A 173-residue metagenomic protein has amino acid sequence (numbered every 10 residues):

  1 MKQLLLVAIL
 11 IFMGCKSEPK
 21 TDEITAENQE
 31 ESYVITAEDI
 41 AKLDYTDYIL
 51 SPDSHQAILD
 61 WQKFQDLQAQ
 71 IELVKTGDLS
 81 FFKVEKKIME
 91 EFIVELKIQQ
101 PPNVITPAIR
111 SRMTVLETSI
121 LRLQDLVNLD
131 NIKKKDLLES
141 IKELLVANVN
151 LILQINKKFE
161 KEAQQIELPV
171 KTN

Functional and structural regions predicted by a protein language model:
M1-V7: Sec-dependent signal peptide recognition, specifically the positively charged N-region followed immediately by
I11-G14: C-terminal motif of bacterial Sec signal peptides marking the signal peptidase cleavage site
K16-P19: Bacterial signal peptide processing site
E23-E31, A57-I58: Core of compact, soluble alpha-helical bundle domains
V34-L50, S54, R122-N173: C-terminal amphipathic alpha-helix
L43-P101, I166: Alpha-helical segments in soluble extracytoplasmic regions
K83-E90, P107-T114, K135-K142: Short, charged, amphipathic alpha-helical segments
E95-R110, V127: Short, solvent-exposed, charged loop/turn and helix-capping segments that join or cap alpha-helices on peripheral
